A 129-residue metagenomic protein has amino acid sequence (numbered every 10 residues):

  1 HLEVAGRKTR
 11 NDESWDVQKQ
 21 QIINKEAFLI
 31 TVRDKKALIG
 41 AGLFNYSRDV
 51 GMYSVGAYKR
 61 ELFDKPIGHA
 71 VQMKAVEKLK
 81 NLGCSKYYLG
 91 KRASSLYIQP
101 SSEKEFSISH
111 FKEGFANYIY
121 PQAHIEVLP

Functional and structural regions predicted by a protein language model:
H1-F63, K78: A conserved beta-strand-loop-helix scaffold within acyl/acetyltransferase catalytic domains
V17, A70-K74, S107: Alpha-helical elements of Rossmann-like donor-binding domains used by nucleotide-donor carbohydrate transfer enzymes
Q20, M73-E77, E113: Surface-exposed alpha-helical segments enriched in charged/polar residues
S47, K65-A70, S102-F106: Short, well-ordered coil↔helix boundary/capping segments
Y58-P66, L96-S102: Short, contiguous acidic/charged loop-to-helix segments that flank catalytic cores in large enzymes
F63-L79: Conserved acetyl-CoA-binding loop-helix of GNAT-fold acetyltransferases
K86-P129: Active-site/acyl-donor-binding loops of N-acyltransferases
